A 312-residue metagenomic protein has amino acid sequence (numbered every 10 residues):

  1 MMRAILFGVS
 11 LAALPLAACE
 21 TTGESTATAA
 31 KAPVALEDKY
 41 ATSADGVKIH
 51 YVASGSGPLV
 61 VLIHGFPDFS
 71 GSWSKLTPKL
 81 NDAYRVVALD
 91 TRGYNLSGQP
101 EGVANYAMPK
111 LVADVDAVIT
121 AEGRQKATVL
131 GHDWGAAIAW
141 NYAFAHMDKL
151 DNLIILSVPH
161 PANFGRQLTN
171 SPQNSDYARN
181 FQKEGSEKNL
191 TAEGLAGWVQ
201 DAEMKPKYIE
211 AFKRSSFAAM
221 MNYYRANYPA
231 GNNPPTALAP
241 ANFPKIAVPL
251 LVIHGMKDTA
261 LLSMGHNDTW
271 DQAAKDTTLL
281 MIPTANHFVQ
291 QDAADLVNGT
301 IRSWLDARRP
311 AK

Functional and structural regions predicted by a protein language model:
M1-L6: Bacterial N-terminal signal peptides that target proteins for export
L16-A18: C-terminal motif of bacterial Sec signal peptides marking the signal peptidase cleavage site
E20-K31: Bacterial Sec signal peptide processing site at the extreme N-terminus
A32-L36, V47-I49, L59, V87 (+5 more regions): Flexible "cap/lid" subdomain of the alpha/beta-hydrolase fold that forms the substrate-access gate
K39-A44: Short acidic-hydrophobic surface loop/beta-edge motif
V47, V52-L96: Conserved HGGG/HGGXW glycine-rich cap/lid loop of the alpha/beta-hydrolase fold
A285-A294, N298: Catalytic histidine-centered segment of alpha/beta-hydrolase-like enzymes
